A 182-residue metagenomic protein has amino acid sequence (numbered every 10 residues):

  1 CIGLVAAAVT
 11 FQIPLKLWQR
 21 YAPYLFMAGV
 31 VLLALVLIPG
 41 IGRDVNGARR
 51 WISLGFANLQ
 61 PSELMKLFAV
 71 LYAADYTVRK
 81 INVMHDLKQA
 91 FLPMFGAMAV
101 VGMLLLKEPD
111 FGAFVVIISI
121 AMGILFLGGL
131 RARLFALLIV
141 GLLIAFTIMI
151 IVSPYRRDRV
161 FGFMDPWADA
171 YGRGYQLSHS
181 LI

Functional and structural regions predicted by a protein language model:
C1-P109, L177: Membrane-helix boundary/helix-loop-helix interface segments in multi-pass membrane proteins
F11-P14, A34-L37, F126, I148-V152 (+1 more regions): Hydrophobic membrane-targeting signal helices
P23-Y24, A28-V30, K88-L105, F111-I151 (+1 more regions): Hydrophobic alpha-helical segments of polytopic membrane proteins
L35-I38, T77, I81, M122 (+3 more regions): Conserved NTP-handling cores and scaffolds of large molecular machines
G42-N58, L134-I182: Hydrophobic, glycine- and aromatic-enriched re-entrant/interface helices and adjoining loop segments
P61-Y72, G128-A136, V160: Short, highly charged low-complexity linear segments
